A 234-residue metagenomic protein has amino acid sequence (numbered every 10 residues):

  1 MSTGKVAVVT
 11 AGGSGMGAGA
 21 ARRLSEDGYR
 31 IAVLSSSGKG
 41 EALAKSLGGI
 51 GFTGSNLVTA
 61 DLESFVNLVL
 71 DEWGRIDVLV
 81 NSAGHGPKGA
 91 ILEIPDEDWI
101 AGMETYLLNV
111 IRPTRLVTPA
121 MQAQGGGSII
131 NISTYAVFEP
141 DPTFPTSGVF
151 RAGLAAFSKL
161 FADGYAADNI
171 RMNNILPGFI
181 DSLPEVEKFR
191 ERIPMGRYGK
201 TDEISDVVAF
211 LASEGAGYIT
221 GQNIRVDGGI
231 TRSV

Functional and structural regions predicted by a protein language model:
G13-G15: Conserved glycine-rich cofactor-binding loop
A90-I91, P95-M103, F189: Substrate-binding pocket helix/loop in short-chain dehydrogenase/reductase
T114, F150-R151, S158: Active-site helix of classical SDR
P119, D163-G164, G217: Alpha-helical segment proximal to the catalytic Tyr-Lys
E139, T220-V234: Short C-terminal tail/terminal secondary-structure segment of NAD(P)H-dependent dehydrogenase/reductase domains
A166, R171, I219-G221: Short, small/polar-rich loop/turn modules that mediate ligand/substrate recognition or access, typified
I193-I204, G215: A conserved structural motif in NAD(P)-dependent oxidoreductases
